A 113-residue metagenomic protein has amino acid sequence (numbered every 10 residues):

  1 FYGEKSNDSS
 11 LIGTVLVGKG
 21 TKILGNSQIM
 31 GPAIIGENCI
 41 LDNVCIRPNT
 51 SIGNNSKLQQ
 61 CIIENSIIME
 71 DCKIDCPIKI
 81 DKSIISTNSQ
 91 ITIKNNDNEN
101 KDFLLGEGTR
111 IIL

Functional and structural regions predicted by a protein language model:
F1-L113: Left-handed beta-helix
